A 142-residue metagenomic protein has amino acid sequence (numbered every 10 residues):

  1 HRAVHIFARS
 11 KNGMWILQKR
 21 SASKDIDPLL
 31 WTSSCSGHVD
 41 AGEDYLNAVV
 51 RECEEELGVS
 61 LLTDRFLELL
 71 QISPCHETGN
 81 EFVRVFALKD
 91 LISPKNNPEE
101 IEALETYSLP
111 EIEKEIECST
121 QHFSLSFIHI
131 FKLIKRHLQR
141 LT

Functional and structural regions predicted by a protein language model:
H1-V4, S10-R51, E55: Conserved Nudix-box catalytic region and its N-terminal flanking loop in Nudix hydrolases and closely related
L17-Q18, S34, E56-G58, E77 (+1 more regions): Short acidic/polar alpha-helix capping motifs at helix-coil junctions
S23, C75-E77: Short polar/acidic secondary-structure junctions
L29, E68-L70, E77-T142: Nudix hydrolase/Nudix homology domain
L57-L61, D90: A broad structural signal for alpha-helix termini and local helix breaks/kinks
S60-L69: A short coil-to-beta-strand element that immediately follows conserved catalytic motifs
